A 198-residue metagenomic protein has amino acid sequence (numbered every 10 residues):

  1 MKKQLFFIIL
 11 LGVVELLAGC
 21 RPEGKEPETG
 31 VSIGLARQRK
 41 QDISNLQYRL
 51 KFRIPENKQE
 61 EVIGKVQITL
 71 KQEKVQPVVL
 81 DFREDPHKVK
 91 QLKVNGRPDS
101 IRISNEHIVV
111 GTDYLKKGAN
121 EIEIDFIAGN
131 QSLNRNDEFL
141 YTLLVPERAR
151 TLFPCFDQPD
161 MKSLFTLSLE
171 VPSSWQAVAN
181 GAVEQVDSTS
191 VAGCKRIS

Functional and structural regions predicted by a protein language model:
M1-T29: Bacterial Sec-dependent N-terminal signal peptides
C20-I63, K90, N134-E138, P159: N-terminal, polar/Ser/Thr-rich
N45-R49, E61-Q67, V75-P77, H107 (+3 more regions): Intrinsic-disorder/low-complexity, polar/charged segments enriched in Ser/Thr/Lys/Arg/Asp/Glu/Gln
K51-I54, I68, R97-S100, V109-Y114 (+2 more regions): Beta-strand-rich interaction surfaces with strong enrichment in secreted/lumenal proteins
K65-P86, D157, S163-P172: Surface-exposed beta-strand/loop patches in extracellular or lumenal glycoproteins
E73, D113-E121, S173-S174, V191: A short, structured loop/turn motif at beta-sheet edges
R83-Y141, R196-S198: A surface-exposed beta-strand-loop module
D125-S198: Extended, low-hydrophobicity, Ser/Thr/Pro/Gly-biased non-transmembrane segments
